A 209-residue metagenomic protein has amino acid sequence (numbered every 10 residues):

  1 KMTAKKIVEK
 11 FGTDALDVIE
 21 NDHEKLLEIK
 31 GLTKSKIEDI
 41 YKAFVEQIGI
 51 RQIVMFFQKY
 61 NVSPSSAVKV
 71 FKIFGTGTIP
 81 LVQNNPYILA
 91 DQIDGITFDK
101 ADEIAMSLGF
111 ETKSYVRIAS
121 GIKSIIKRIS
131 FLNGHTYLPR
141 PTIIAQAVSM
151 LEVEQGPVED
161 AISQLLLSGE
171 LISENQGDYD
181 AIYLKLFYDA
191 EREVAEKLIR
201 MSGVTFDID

Functional and structural regions predicted by a protein language model:
K1-D180, K197-M201: Accessory alpha-helical DNA-binding modules that contact the DNA backbone or grooves
D178-D209: ASCE P-loop NTPase motor cores of helicases and related translocases
